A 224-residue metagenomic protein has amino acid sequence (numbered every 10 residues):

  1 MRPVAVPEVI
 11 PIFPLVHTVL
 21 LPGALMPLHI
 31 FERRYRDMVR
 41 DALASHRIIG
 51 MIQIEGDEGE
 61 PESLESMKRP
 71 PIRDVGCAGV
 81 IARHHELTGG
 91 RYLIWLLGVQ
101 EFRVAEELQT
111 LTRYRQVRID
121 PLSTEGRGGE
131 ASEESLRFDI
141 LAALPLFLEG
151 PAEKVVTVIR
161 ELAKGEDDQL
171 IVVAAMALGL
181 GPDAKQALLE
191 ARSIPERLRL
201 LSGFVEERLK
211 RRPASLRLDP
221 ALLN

Functional and structural regions predicted by a protein language model:
M1-N224: N-terminal low-complexity, acidic/polar interaction/targeting segments
